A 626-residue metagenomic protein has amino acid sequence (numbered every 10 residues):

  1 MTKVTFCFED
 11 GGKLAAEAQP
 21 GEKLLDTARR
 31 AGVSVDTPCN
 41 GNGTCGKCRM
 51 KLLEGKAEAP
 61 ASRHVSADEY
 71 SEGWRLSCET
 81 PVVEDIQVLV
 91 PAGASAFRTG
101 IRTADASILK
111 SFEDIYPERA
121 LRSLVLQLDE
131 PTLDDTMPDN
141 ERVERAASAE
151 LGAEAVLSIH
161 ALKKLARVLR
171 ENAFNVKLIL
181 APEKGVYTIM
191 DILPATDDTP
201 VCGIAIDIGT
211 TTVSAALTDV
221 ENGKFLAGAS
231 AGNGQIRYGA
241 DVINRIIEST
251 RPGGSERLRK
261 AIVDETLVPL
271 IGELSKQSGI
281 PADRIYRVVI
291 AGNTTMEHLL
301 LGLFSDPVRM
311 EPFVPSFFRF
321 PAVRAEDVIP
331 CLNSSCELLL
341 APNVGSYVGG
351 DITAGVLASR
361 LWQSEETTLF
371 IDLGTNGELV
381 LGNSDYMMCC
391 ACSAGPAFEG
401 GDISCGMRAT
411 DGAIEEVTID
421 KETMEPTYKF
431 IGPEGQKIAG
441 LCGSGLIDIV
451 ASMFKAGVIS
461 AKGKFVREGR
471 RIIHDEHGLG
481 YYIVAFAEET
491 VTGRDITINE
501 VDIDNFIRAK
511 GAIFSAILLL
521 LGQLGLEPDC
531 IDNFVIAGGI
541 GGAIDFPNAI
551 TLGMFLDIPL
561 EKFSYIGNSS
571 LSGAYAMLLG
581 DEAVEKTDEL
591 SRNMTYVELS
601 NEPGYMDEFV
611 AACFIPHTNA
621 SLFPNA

Functional and structural regions predicted by a protein language model:
S34-E58, A67-E84: Local cysteine-cluster metal-coordination motifs and their immediate loop/turn environment, predominantly Fe-S cluster
S66-A205, T210, N222, R259-K260 (+9 more regions): Nucleotide/phosphate-binding catalytic cleft detector across ATP-hydrolyzing and phosphate-transferring enzymes
I206-T211, A215-L217, G223-I243, P307-A322 (+3 more regions): Glycine-rich phosphate-binding loop of actin/hexokinase-like ATP-binding domains
G234-Q277, D402, A413-T418, N505-R508 (+1 more regions): N-terminal phosphate-binding loop and adjacent alpha-helix
G292-P307, G478, L526, G538-D557 (+1 more regions): Short glycine/threonine-rich loop-to-helix capping motif typified by GTGT followed within a few residues by an Asp-Pro
P330, P342-A358, I507-G511, F563-S600: Glycine-rich phosphate-binding/hydrolytic loop that grips phosphoryl groups
N383-M388, L526-L590: Catalytic phosphate/nucleotide-handling subdomain of diverse soluble enzymes
F454-L524: A contiguous, well-structured pocket-lining segment that forms one wall/lid of small-molecule binding clefts in soluble
